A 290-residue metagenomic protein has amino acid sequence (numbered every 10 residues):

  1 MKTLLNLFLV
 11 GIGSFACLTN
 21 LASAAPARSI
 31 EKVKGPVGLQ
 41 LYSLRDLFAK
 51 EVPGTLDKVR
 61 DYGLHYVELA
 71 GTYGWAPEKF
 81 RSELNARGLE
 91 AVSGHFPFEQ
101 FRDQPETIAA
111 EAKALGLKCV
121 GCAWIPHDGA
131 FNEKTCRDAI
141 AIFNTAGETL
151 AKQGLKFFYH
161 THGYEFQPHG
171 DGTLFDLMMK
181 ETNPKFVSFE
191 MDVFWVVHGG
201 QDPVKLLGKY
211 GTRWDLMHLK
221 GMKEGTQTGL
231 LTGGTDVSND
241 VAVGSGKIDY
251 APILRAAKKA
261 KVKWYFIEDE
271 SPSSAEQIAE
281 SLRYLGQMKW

Functional and structural regions predicted by a protein language model:
N6-N20: Bacterial N-terminal signal peptides
S23-C119, R283, Q287-W290: N-terminal pre-domain/capping segments
G35-Q40, V67-L69, A91-F96, V120-C122 (+4 more regions): Hydrophobic faces of well-ordered beta-strands that scaffold small-molecule active sites in alpha/beta enzyme cores
Y42-L44, A70-T72, F96-E99, I125-H127 (+4 more regions): Active-site beta-loop-alpha junctions enriched in small/polar residues
D57, H65-Y66, Y73, E83 (+2 more regions): Active-site acidic/histidine proton-transfer and metal-coordination neighborhood in alpha/beta enzyme cores
K152-K247: Acidic/histidine-rich catalytic cores of soluble enzymes
N239-G246, A251-L254, W264-F266: H/E-rich (His + Asp/Glu) clusters that bind or coordinate divalent metals
A242, A256, S271-W290: Aromatic-rich peripheral "rim/lid" segments of glycoside hydrolase catalytic domains that contact and position glycan
